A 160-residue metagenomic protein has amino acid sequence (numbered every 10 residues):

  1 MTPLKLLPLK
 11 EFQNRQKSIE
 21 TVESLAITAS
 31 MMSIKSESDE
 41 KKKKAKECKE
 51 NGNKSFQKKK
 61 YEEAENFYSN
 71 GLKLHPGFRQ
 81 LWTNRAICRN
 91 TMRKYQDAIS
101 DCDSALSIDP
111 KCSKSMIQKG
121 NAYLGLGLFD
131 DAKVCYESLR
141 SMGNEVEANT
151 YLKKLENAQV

Functional and structural regions predicted by a protein language model:
M1-V160: Alpha-helical tetratricopeptide repeat
